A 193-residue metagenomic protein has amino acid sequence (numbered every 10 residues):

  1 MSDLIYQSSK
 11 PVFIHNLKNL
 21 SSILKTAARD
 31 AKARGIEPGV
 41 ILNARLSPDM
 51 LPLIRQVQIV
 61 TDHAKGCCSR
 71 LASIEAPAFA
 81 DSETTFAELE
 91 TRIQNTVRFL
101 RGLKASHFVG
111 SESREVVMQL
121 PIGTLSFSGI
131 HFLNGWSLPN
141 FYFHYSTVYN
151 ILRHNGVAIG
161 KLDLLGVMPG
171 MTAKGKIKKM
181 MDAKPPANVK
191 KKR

Functional and structural regions predicted by a protein language model:
S2-V12, E37-V60, A80-L89, P121-N140 (+1 more regions): Alpha-helical scaffold segments that form or flank carboxylate-/histidine-based iron centers
S8-N19, F143, T147: Generic recognition of stable, solvent-exposed alpha-helical segments in well-folded globular domains
L17, S21-A28, K65-C68, Q94-R101 (+1 more regions): Structural signal for well-ordered, non-membrane alpha-helices
D49-A76, T96, R101-K104: Conserved alpha-helical segments that form or flank metal/cofactor-binding pockets of metalloenzymes
L71-A76, R101-L125, G129, W136: A structural boundary/capping signal
E88-N95, K104-H107: Mid-length scaffold segments of soluble, non-membrane domains
I130, N134-K174: C-terminal or internal capping secondary-structure element at the end of a domain, subdomain, or sheet
L165-R193: Short terminal or interdomain "cap/linker" segment that borders an active site or interface and mediates
